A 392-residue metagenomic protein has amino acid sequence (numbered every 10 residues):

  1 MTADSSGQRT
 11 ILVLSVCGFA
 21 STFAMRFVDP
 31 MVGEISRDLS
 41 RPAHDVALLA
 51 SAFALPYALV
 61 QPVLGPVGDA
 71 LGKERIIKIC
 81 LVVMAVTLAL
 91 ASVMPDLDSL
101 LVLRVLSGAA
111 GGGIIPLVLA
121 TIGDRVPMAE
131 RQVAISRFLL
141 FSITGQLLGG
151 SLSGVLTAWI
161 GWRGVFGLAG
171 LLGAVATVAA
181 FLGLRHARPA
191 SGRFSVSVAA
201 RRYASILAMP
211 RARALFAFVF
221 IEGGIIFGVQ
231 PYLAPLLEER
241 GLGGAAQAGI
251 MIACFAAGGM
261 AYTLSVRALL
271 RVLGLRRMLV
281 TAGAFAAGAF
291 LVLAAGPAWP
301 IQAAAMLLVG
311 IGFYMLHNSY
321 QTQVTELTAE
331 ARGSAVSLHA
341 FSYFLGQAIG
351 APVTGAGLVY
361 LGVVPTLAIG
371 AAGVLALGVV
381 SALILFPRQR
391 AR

Functional and structural regions predicted by a protein language model:
T2-D4, R185-L215: Juxtamembrane intracellular "pre-TM" segments in multi-pass secondary transporters
S40, G72, V93-S99, G296-P297: Helix-breaking motifs and short loop linkers at transmembrane-helix boundaries and internal kinks in secondary membrane
L59-P95: Conserved MFS/SLC helix-loop-helix module at the cytosolic interface between two early adjacent transmembrane helices
V60-G72, A261-G274, L358-V359: Helix-to-loop junctions at the C-terminal end of transmembrane segments in multipass secondary transporters
T87, D98-S107, P300-L308: Paired small-residue
S99, M128-V133, R137-L184: Helix-loop-helix hairpin linking two adjacent transmembrane segments in secondary transporters
L103-F141: Cytoplasmic helix-loop-helix junction between adjacent transmembrane helices in 12-TM secondary transporters
R276-Y320: C-terminal transmembrane helical hairpin of 12-TM major facilitator-type secondary transporters
